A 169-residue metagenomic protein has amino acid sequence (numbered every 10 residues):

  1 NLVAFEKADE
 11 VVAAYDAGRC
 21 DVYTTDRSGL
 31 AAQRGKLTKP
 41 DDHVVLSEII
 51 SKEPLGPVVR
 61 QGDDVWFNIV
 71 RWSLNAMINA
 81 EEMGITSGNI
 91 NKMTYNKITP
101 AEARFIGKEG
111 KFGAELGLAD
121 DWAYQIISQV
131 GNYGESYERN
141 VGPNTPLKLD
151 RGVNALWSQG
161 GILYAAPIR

Functional and structural regions predicted by a protein language model:
N1-A8: Short beta-strand-to-loop elements that line the ligand-binding cleft of bilobed periplasmic-binding protein-like
D9, D16-V45: A ligand-binding cleft/hinge motif common to bilobed small-molecule-binding domains
D9-V12, K52: A short acidic, often aromatic-flanked loop/helix-cap motif at beta-alpha or helix-coil junctions that lines enzyme
A13-R19, N91-T94: Acidic helix/loop microenvironments that form the catalytic cleft of cell-wall polysaccharide enzymes
G29-L30, I49-D121, N132-G134, N144 (+1 more regions): Extended ligand-binding regions for polar small-molecule ligands
Y124-Q125, G131-A155: Terminal (typically C-terminal) long, contiguous, charged/leucine-rich segments with helical propensity
